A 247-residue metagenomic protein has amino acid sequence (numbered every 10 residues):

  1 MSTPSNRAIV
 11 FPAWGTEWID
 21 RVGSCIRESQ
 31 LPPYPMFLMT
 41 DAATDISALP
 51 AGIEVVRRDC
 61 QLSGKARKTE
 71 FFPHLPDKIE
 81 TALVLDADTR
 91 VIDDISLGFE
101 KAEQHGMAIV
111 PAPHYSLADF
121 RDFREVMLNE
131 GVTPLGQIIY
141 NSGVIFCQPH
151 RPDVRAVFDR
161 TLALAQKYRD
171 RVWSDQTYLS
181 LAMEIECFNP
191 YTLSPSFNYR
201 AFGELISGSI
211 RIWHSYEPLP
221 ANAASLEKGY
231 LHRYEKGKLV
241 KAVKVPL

Functional and structural regions predicted by a protein language model:
M1-G64, D77-I79, E186, W213-A223 (+1 more regions): N-terminal anchoring/stem segment of glycosyltransferases
P4-R7, L38, V91, V132-N141 (+1 more regions): A glycosyltransferase accessory/donor-loop signature
V22-I26, F120-D122, Q176: Short, highly selective alpha-helical patches that border small-molecule cofactor pockets in redox/cofactor-processing
S24, R57-L85, R90-E100, M107 (+1 more regions): A conserved donor-nucleotide-binding helix/loop in the catalytic core of Leloir-type glycosyltransferases
T40-T44, T89, P113-Y115: Short beta-alpha junction loops
S47-A48, D119-R121, R200-S207: Short, solvent-exposed polar/charged micro-motifs at secondary-structure junctions
E70-P73, D122-V126, I206-W213: Short, surface-exposed amphipathic charged segments that create phosphate/polyanion-binding patches used for binding
V91-E130: Conserved donor-nucleotide/metal-binding helix-loop-beta segment in metal-dependent transferases, i.e., the alpha-helix
